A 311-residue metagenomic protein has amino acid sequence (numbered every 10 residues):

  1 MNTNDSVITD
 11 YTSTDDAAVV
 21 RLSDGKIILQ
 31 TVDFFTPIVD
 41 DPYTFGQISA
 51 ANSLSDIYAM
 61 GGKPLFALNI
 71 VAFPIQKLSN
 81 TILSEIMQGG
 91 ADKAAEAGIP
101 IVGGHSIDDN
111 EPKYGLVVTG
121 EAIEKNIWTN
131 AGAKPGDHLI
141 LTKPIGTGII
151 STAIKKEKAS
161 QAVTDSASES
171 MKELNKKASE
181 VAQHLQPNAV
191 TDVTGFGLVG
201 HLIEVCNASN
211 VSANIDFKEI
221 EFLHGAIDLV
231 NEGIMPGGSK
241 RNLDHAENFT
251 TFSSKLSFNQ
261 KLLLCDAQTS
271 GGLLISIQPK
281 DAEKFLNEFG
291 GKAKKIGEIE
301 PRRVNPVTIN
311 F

Functional and structural regions predicted by a protein language model:
M1-A59, K134-L139, P144, A162 (+2 more regions): N-terminal glycine-rich phosphate/pyrophosphate-binding loops that anchor nucleotide-derived ligands and cofactors
T3-S6, T14-D15, S23-I28, G62-A67 (+10 more regions): Short coil/turn connectors at secondary-structure junctions
V7-T9, A17-V20, S55-Y58, A91 (+5 more regions): A generic local secondary-structure boundary/capping motif
A18-L29, K172-A178, L243-S254: Acidic-glycine-rich active-site phosphate/pyrophosphate-binding loop
L22-I38, K63-A159, E298: Glycine-rich anion-binding loops of enzyme active sites
P42-L68, E85-E96, L174-Q186, F196-V205: Small-aliphatic-rich amphipathic alpha-helix that forms the alpha element of a beta-alpha
I75-P100, I107-P112, H184-L185, T194-F311: Glycine-/charge-enriched secondary-structure boundary and capping motifs
V117-I127, Q161-A182, L256-F258: Active-site glycine-rich loop that binds ribose-phosphate moieties when present
